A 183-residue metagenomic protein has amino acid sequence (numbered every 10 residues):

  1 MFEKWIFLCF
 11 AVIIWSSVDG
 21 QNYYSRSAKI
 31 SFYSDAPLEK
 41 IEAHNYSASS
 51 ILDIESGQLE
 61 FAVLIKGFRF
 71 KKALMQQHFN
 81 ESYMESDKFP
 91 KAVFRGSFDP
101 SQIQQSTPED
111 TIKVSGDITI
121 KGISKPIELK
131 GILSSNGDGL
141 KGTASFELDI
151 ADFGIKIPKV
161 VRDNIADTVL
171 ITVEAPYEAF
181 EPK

Functional and structural regions predicted by a protein language model:
M1-Y23: Bacterial Sec-dependent N-terminal signal peptides
G20-K183: Low-complexity, acidic/polar, glycine-enriched regions of mature
